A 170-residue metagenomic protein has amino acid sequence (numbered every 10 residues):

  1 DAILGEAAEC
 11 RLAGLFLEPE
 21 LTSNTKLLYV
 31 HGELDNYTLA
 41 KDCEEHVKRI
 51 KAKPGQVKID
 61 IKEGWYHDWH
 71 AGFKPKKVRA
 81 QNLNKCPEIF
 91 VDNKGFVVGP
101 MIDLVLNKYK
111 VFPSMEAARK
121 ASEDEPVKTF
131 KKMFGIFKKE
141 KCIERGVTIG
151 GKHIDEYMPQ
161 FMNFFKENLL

Functional and structural regions predicted by a protein language model:
A2-H67: The feature captures the conserved acid-bearing segment of alpha/beta-hydrolase catalytic domains
G55-L170: C-terminal catalytic histidine-bearing segment of alpha/beta-hydrolase fold enzymes
